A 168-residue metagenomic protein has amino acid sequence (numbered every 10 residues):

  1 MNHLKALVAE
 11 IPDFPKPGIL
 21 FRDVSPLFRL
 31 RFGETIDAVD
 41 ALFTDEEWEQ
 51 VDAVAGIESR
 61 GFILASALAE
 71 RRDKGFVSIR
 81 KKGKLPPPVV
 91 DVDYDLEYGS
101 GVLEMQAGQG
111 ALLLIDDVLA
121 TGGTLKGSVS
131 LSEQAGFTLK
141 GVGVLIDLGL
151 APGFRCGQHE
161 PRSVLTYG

Functional and structural regions predicted by a protein language model:
M1-G168: PRPP-associated nucleotide enzymes
